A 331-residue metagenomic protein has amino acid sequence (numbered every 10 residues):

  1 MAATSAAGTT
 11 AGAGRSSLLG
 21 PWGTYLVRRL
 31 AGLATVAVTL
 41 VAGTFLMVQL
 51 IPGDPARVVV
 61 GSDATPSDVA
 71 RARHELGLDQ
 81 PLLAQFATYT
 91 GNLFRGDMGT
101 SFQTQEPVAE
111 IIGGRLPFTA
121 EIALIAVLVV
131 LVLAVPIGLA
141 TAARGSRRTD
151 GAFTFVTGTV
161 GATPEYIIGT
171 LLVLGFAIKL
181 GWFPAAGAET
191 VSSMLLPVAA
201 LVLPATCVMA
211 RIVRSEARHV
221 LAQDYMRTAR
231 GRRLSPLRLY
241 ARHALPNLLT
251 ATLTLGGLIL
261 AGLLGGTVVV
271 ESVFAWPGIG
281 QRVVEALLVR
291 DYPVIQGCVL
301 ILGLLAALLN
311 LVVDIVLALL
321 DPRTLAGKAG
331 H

Functional and structural regions predicted by a protein language model:
A2-W22, D79-V135: An internal, D/E-rich "acidic patch" concept
T9-M47: Charged, compositionally biased N-terminal leader segments and the immediate start of the first structured element
G20-T24, A34, E110-T149, A188-H331: Alpha-helical transmembrane segments of integral membrane proteins, especially multi-pass inner/plasma-membrane
V36-A87, L180-L196: Hydrophobic alpha-helical transmembrane segments of membrane transport/permease proteins and related membrane-embedded
L40, T44-V48, G169, V173-A177 (+4 more regions): Juxtamembrane/transmembrane-helix interface segments of polytopic membrane transporters
I51, V160-T163, L264: Transmembrane helix irregularities
H74-L82, M98-V108, A186, M209 (+1 more regions): Membrane-interfacial helix-loop-helix junctions in multi-pass membrane proteins
Q105, T154-S215: Membrane-water interface segments at transmembrane-helix boundaries in multipass membrane proteins
